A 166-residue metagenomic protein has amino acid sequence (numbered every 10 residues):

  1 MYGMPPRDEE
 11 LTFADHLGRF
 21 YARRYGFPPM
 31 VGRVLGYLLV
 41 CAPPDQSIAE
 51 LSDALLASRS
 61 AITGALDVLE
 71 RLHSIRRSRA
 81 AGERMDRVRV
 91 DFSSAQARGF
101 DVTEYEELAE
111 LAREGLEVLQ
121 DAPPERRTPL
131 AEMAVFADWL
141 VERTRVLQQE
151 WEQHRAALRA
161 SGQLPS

Functional and structural regions predicted by a protein language model:
M1-G26: N-terminal leader segment of winged-helix/HTH proteins
R24-Y25, L39-P44: Short helix-capping/hinge SLiMs at alpha-helix to coil transitions
Y25, M30, A80-D101: Short, cationic-aromatic polyanion-contact patches
E50-D53: A short acidic, leucine-rich amphipathic alpha-helix
S58-R59: Short coil turns linking two alpha-helices in DNA-binding domains
H73: Glycine-centered, phosphate/nucleic-acid-interacting loop/turn motifs that mediate DNA/RNA or nucleotide
A95-V141: Amphipathic alpha-helical dimerization/coiled-coil segments that flank or bridge DNA-binding/regulatory modules
